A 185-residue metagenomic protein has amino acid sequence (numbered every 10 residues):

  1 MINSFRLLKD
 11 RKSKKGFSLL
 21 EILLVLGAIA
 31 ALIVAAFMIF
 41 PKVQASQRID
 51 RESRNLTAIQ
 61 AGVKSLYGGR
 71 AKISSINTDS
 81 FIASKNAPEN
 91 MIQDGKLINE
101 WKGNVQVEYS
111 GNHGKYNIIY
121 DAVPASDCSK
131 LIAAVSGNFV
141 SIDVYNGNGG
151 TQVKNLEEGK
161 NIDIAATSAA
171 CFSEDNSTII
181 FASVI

Functional and structural regions predicted by a protein language model:
M1-K15: N-terminal leader/signal peptides at the extreme start of proteins
K12, I39, I118-D121: Short, flexible active-site loop motifs that bind/organize anionic cofactors or intermediates
K12-K15, L24-L32, R48-N55: Short, contiguous, pocket-lining structural segments that sit at or immediately flank catalytic/ligand-binding sites
L20-I22, I29-S46: C-terminal juxtamembrane segment of a hydrophobic transmembrane alpha-helix
I22, S46-I49, N117-D121: Short, charged/polar micro-motifs that form catalytic or ligand-binding hotspots
P41-A83: Membrane-proximal N-terminal amphipathic helix
G68-I185: Periplasmic/extracellular, small/polar-rich flexible segments of pilin-like filament-forming proteins
